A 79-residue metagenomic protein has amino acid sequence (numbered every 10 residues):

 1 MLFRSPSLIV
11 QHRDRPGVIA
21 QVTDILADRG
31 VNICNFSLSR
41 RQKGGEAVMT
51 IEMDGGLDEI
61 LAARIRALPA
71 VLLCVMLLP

Functional and structural regions predicted by a protein language model:
M1-P79: A conserved regulatory-domain signal marking ACT and ACT-like small-molecule sensing domains and adjacent regulatory
